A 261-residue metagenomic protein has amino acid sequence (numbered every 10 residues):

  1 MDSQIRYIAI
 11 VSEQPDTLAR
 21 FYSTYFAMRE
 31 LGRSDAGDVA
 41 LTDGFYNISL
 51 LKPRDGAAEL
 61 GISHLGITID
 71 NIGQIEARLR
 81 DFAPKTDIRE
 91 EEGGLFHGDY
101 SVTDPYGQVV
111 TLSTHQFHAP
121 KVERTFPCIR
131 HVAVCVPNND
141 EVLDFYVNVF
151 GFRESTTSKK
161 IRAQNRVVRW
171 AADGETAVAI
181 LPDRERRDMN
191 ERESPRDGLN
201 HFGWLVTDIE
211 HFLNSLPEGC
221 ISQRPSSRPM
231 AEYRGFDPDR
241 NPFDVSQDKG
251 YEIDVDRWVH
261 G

Functional and structural regions predicted by a protein language model:
M1-D16, I62-L65, H115-L143, S155-S158 (+2 more regions): N-terminal beta-strand motif that seeds the catalytic metal site of vicinal oxygen chelate
M1-I48, V134-V178, D183: Core segments of cupin and vicinal oxygen chelate
Q4-E13, V39-T42, R54-R80, G98-T103 (+5 more regions): Vicinal oxygen chelate
Y46-S49, A57-A58, G107-V110, E175-A179 (+1 more regions): Short, charged/polar, Gly/Pro-enriched secondary-structure boundary elements
S49-L50, G56-L60, H118-K121, R186-N190 (+1 more regions): A short local loop/turn or secondary-structure capping micro-motif enriched for an aromatic residue
R80-C128, T157, R162, R166-A171 (+1 more regions): Vicinal oxygen chelate
V134, T157-N165, V178, R187-M189 (+4 more regions): Intrinsically disordered, low-complexity, positively biased terminal segments
